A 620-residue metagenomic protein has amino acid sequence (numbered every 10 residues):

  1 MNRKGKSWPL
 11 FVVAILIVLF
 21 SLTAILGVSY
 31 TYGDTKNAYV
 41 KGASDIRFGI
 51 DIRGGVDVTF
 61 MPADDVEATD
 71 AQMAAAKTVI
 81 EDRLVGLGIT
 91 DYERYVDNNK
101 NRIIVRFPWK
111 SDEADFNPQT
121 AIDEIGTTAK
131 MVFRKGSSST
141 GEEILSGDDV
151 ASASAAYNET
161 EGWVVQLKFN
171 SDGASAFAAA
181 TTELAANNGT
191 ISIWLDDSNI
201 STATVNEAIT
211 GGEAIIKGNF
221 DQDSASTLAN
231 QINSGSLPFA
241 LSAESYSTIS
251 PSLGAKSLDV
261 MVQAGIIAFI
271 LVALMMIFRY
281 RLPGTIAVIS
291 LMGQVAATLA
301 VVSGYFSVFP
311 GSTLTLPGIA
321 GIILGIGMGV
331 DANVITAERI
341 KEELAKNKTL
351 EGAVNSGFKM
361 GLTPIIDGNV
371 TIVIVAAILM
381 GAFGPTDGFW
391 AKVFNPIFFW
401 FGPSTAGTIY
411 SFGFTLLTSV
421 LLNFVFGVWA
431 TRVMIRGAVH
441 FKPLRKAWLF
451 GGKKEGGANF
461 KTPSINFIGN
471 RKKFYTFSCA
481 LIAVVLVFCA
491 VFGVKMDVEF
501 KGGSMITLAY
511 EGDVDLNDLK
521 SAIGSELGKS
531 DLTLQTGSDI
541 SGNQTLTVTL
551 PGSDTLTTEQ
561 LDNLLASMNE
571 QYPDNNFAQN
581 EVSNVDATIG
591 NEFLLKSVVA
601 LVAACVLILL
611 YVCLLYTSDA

Functional and structural regions predicted by a protein language model:
M1-A620: A structural signal for conserved, well-ordered secondary-structure elements that form binding/interaction cores
